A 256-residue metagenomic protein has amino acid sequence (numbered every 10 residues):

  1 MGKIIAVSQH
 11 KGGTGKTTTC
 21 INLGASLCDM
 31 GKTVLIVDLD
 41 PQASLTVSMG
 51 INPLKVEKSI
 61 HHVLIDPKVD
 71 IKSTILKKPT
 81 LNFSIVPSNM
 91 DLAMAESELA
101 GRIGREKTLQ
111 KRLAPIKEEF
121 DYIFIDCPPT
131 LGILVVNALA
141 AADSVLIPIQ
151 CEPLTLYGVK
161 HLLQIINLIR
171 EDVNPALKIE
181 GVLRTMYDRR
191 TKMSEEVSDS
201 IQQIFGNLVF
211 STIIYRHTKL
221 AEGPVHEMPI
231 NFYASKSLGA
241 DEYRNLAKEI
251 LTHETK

Functional and structural regions predicted by a protein language model:
M1-K256: P-loop NTP-binding core
